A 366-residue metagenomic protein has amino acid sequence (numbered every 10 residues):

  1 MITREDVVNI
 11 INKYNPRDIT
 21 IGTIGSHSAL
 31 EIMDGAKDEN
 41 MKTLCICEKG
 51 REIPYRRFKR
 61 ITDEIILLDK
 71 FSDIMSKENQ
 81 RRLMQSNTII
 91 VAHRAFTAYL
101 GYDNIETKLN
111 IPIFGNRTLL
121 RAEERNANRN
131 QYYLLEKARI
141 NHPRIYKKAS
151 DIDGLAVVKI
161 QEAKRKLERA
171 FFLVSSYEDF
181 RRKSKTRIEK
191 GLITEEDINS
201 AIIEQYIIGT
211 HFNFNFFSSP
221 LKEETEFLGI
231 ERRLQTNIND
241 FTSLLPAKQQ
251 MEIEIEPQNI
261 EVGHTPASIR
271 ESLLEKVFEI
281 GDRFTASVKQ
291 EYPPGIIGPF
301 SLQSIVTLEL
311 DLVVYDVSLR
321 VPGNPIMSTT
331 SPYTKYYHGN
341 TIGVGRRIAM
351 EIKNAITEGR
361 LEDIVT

Functional and structural regions predicted by a protein language model:
M1-I10: Positively charged, low-complexity intrinsically disordered leader regions
T23-C45: N-terminal basic/disordered segments at the start of proteins
A29-D34, I53-P54, K166: Short N-terminal binding/cap micro-motifs at the start of the first secondary-structure element
C47, T118-F212, F217-G229, E271-F278 (+1 more regions): Active-site nucleotide/adenylate-binding loops and adjacent lid/helix of ATP-dependent enzymes
E48-A156, A163-K164: Conserved N-proximal alpha/beta basic substrate-recognition cap immediately N-terminal to, or forming the N-lobe
L155-K159, N215-F216, S304, L310-G323: A short beta-strand motif that forms the metal-chelation/ATP-contact edge of phosphoryl-transfer active sites
E204, N215, Y292-E309: A short glycine-rich, hydrophobically flanked beta-strand micro-motif that places a catalytic Asp/Glu for divalent metal
F216-V288, S318-A349: ATP-dependent carboxylate/phosphate-activation module, predominantly the ATP-grasp catalytic core and closely related
